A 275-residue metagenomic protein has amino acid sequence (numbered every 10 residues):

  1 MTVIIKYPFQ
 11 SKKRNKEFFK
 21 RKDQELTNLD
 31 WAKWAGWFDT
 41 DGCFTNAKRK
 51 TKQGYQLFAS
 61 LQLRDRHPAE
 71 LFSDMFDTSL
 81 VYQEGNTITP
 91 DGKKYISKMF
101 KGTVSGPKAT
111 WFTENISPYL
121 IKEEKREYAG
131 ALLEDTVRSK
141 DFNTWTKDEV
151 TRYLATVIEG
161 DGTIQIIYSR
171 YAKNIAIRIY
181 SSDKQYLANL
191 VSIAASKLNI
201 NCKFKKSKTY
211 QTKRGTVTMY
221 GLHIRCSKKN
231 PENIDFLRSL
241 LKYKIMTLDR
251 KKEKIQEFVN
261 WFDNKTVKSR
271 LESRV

Functional and structural regions predicted by a protein language model:
M1-V275: Internal intein/HINT superfamily modules and their associated LAGLIDADG
